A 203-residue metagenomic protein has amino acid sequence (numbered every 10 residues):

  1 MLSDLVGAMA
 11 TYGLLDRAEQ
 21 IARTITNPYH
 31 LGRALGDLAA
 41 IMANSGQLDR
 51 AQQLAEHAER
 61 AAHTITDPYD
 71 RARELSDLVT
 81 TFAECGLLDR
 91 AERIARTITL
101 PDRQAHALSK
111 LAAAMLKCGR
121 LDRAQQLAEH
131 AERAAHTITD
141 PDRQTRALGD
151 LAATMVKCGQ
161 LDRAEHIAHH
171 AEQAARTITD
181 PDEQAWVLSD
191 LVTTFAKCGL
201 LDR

Functional and structural regions predicted by a protein language model:
M1-R203: Non-catalytic tandem-repeat scaffold regions and their flanking low-complexity/translocation tails
